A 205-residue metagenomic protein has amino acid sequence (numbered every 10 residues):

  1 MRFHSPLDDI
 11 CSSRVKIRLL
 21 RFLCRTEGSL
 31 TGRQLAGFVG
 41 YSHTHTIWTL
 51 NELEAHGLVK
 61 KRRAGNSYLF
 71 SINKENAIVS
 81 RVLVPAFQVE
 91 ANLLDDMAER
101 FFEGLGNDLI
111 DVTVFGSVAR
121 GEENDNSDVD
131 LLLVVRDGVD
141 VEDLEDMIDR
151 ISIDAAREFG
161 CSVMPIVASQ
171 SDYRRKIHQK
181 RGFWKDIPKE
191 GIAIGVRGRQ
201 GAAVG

Functional and structural regions predicted by a protein language model:
M1-D108, R120-D125, R136-G205: Catalytic core of pol beta-like nucleotidyltransferases
T113: Phosphate-binding active sites in nucleotide-utilizing proteins
D130-V134: Short beta-strand->loop micro-motif that forms the acidic, two-metal-ion catalytic signature in nucleotide-processing
